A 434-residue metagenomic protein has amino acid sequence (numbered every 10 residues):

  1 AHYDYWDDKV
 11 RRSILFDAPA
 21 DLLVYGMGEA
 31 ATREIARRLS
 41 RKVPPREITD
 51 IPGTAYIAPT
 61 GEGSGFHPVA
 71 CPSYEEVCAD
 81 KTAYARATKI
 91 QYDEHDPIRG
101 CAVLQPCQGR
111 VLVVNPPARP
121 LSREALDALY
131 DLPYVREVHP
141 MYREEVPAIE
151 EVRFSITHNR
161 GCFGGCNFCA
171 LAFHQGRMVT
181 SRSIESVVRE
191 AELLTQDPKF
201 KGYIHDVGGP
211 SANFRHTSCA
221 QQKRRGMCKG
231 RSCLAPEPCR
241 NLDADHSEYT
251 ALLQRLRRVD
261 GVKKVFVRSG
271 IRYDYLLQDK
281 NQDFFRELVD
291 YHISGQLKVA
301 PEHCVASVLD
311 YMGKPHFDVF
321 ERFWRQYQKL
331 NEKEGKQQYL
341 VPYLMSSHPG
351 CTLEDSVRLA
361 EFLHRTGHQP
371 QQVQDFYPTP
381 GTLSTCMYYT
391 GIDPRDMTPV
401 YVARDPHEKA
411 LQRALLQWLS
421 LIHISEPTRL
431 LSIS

Functional and structural regions predicted by a protein language model:
A1-C107, N115, Y401: Glycine-rich beta-alpha loop elements in corrinoid/cobalamin-binding modules across cobalamin-dependent enzymes
D21, V187, V299, V373: Conserved, mostly hydrophobic/aromatic
I48-A70, R182, T195-G230, T385-I392: Terminal amphipathic helices with adjacent charged low-complexity linkers/tails
A85-S155: N-terminal [4Fe-4S]-dependent radical SAM core
R143-A170, Y203: N-terminal pre-triad scaffold of radical SAM enzymes
L193-V341, M345-P349: Conserved SAM/AdoMet-binding glycine-rich loop
P349-H364: Catalytic cores of alpha/beta
I422-I433: Single conserved hydrophobic/aromatic residue that forms the stacking wall/gate of nucleotide- or nucleobase-binding
